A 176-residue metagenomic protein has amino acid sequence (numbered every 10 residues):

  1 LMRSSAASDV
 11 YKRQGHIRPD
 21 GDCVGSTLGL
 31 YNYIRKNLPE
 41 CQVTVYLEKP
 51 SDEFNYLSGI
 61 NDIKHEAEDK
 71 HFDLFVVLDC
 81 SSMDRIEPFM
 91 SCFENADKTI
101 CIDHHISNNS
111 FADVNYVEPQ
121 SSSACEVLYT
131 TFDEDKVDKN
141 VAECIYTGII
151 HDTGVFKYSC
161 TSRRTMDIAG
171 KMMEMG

Functional and structural regions predicted by a protein language model:
L1-A7, Y11: Single conserved hydrophobic/aromatic residue that forms the stacking wall/gate of nucleotide- or nucleobase-binding
K12-K70: Anionic-ligand anchoring segments at beta-strand to alpha-helix junctions in alpha/beta enzyme folds, i.e., glycine
P19, C23, C80-S82, I106 (+1 more regions): Short, glycine/acidic-enriched loop or turn micro-motifs at the edges of active sites
D20, L30, F54, V76 (+3 more regions): Divalent metal-coordination and catalytic microenvironments
G29-K36, N109-G176: A structured phosphate/pyrophosphate-recognition subdomain
V43-V45, T99, I145: Hydrophobic/aromatic residues located in beta-strands of well-ordered beta-sheets within soluble catalytic
Y46-E48, L78, I102-H104, P119 (+1 more regions): Generic beta-sheet signal
S58-V114: Active-site cofactor/cluster-binding pocket
